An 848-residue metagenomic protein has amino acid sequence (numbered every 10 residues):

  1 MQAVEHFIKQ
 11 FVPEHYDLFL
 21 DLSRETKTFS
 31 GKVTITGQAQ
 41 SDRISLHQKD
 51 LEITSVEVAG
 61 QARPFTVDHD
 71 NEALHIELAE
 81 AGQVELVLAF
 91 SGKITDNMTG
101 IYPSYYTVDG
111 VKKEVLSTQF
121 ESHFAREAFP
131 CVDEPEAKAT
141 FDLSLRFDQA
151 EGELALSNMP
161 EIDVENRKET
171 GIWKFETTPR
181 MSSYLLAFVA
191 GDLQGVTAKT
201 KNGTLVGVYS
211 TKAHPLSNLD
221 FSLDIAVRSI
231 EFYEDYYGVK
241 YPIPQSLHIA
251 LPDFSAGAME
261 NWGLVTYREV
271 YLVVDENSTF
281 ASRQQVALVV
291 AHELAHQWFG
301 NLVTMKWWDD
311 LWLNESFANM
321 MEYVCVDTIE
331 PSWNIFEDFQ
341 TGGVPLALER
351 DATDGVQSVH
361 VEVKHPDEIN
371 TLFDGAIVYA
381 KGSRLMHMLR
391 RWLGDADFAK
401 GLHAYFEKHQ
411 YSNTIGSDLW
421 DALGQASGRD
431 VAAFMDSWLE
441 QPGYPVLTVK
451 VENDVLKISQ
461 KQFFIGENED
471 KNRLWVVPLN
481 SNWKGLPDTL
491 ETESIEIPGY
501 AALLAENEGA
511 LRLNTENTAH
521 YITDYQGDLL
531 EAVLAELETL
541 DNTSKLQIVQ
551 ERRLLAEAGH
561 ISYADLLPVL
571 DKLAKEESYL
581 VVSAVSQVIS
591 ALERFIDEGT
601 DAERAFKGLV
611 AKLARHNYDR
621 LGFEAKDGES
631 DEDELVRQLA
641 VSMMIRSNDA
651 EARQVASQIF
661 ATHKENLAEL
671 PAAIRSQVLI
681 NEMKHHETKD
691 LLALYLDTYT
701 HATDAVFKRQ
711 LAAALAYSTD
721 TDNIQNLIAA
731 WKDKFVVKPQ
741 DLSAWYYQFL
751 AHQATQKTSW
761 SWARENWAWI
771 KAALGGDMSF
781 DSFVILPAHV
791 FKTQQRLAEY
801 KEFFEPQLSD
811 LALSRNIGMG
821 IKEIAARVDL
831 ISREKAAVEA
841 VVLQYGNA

Functional and structural regions predicted by a protein language model:
M1-P244, V359, H365, D374-A380 (+12 more regions): Acidic/His-enriched low-complexity segments
F11-E25, F147-E169, N202-R228, H296 (+4 more regions): Short, charged N-terminal helix-start/capping segments
Q48, V290, L715: Small/polar loops that bind or transfer phosphate-bearing groups
E72-L74, W262, R675-L679: Short glycine-rich loop/turn motifs
K93, Y106-S122, D133, Q149-L154 (+7 more regions): Extended hydrophobic/aromatic-rich secondary-structure runs
V115, F175, V208-E469, A591 (+4 more regions): Hydrophobic alpha-helical and helix-loop surface patches within well-folded domains that function as non-catalytic
S144-R146, A295, E349, V361-P366 (+4 more regions): Non-catalytic accessory/interaction domains
